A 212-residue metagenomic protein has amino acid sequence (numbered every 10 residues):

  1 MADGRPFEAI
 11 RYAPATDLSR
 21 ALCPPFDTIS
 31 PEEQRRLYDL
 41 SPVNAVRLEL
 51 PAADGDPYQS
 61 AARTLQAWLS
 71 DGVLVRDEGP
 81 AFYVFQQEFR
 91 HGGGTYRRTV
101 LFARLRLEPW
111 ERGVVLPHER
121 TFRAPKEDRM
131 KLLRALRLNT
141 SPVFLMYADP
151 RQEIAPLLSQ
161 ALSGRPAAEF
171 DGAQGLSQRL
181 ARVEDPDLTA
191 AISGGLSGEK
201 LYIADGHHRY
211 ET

Functional and structural regions predicted by a protein language model:
M1-T212: A cross-family signal for N-terminal binding/gating loops and helix N-caps that shape access to the active site
